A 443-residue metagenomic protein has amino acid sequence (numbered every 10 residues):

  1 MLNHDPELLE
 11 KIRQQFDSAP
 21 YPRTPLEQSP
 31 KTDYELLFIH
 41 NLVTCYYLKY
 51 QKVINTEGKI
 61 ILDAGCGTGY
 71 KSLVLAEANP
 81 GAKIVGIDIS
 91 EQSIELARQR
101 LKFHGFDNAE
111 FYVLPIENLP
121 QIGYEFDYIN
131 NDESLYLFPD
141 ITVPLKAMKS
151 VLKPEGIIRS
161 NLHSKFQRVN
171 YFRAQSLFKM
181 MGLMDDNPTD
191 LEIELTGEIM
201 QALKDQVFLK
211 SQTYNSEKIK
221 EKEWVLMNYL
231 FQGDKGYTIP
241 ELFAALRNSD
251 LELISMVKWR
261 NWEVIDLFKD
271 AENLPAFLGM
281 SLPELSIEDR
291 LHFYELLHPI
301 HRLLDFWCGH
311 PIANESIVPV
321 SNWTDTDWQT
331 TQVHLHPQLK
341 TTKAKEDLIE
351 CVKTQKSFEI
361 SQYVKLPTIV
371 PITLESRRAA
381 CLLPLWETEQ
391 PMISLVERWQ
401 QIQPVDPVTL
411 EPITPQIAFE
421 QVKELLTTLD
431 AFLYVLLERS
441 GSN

Functional and structural regions predicted by a protein language model:
S18, P30-K59: Conserved alpha-helix/loop element of class I SAM-dependent methyltransferases that forms part of the SAM/SAH-binding
T68-P80: Conserved SAM-binding loop of SAM-dependent methyltransferases across substrates and taxa, primarily the Class I
S90: Conserved SAM/SAH-binding beta-strand->alpha-helix loop
G105-E117: Conserved SAM-binding strand-loop segment of SAM-dependent methyltransferases
P120-I129: A short acidic, Gly/Pro-enriched loop at the edge of an enzyme's catalytic core that lines a small-molecule cofactor
V143-P154: A short glycine-rich, Lys/Arg-flanked "PGG" loop and its adjoining helix->strand segment in the class I
I157-Q206: Conserved class I S-adenosyl-L-methionine
K269-P283, E288-P299, P371-N443: Long, charge-rich, low-complexity alpha-helical segments
